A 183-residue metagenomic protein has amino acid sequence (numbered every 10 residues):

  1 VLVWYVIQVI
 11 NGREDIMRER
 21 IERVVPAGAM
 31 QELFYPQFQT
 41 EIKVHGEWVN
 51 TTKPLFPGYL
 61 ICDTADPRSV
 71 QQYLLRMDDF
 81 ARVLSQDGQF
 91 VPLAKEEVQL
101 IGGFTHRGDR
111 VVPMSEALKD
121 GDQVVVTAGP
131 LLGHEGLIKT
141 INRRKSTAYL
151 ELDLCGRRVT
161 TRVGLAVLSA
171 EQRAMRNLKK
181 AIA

Functional and structural regions predicted by a protein language model:
V1-Q123, L137, R143-K145, Y149-A183: Acidic-enriched and Gly/Ser
